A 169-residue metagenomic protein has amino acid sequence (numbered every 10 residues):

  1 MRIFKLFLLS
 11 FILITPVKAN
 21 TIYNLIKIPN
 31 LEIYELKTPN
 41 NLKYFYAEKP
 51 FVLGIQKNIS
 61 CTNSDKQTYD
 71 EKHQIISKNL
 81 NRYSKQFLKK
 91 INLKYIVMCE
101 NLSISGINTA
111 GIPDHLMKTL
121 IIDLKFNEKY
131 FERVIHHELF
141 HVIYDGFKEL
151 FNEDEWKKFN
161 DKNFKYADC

Functional and structural regions predicted by a protein language model:
M1-N20: Classical Sec-dependent N-terminal signal peptides that target proteins to the secretory pathway
T21-Q56, S60: N-terminal low-complexity, Pro/Thr/Ser-rich intrinsically disordered segments that act as propeptides or flexible
F51-K118, K125-E128: Auxiliary, metal-adjacent structural segments of Zn-dependent hydrolase domains
T119-I122, V142-Y144: Structural recognition of the beta-strand scaffold that forms the well-ordered cores of secreted hydrolase catalytic
N127-Y144: Short alpha-helix carrying the canonical HExxH Zn2+-binding catalytic motif
L139-W156: Catalytic Zn2+-binding segment of zinc metalloproteases
K158-C169: Metalloprotease/metallohydrolase-associated module, dominated by Zn2+-dependent proteases
